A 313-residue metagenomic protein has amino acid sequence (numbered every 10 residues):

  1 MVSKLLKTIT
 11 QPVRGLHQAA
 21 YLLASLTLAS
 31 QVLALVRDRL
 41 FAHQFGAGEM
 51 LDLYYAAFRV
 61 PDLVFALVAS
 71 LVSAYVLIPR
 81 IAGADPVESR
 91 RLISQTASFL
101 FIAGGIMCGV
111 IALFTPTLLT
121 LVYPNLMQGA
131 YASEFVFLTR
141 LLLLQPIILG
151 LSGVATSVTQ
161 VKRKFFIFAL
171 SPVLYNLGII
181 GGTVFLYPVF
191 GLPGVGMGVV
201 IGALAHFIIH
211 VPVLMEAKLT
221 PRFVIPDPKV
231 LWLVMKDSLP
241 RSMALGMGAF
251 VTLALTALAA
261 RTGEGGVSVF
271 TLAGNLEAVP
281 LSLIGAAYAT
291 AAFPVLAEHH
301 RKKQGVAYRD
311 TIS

Functional and structural regions predicted by a protein language model:
V2-L16, V211-G248, V306: Interhelical loop/hinge segments that connect adjacent transmembrane helices in multipass membrane
H17-Y21, Y55, A82, E88-I102 (+6 more regions): Interfacial transmembrane-helix starts/ends
Y21-L26, L144, A155-V184: Alpha-helical transmembrane segments of multi-pass membrane transporters/permeases
A42-L63, L233, D237, A259-V279: Interfacial/gating helices of multi-pass transporter permease domains
S70-D85, A286-K303: Helix-loop junctions and terminal segments of transmembrane helices in multi-pass membrane transport/translocation
M107-G129: Short membrane-interface helical motifs at transmembrane helix boundaries in multi-pass membrane transporters
M127-V154: Alpha-helical transmembrane segments of multi-pass membrane proteins
S171-G181, F185, V189-E216: Hydrophobic alpha-helical transmembrane segments
